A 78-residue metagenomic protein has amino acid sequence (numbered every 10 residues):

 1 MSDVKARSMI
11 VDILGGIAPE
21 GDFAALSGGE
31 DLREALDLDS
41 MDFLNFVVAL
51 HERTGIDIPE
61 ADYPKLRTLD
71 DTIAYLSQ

Functional and structural regions predicted by a protein language model:
M1-F23, S77: Thiotemplate assembly-line natural product biosynthesis machinery
A18-A35, R53-D62: Phosphopantetheine carrier-protein modules
E34-D37, A74: Acidic pyrophosphate-coordinating catalytic loop
S40: Catalytic nucleophile serine of serine hydrolases, specifically the conserved "nucleophile elbow" pentapeptide
N45: Conserved alpha-helix in the HATPase_c
A61-D71: AMP-binding/adenylate-forming catalytic domain of the ANL superfamily
D70-Q78: Short hydrophobic/aromatic patches at helix-to-coil boundaries
